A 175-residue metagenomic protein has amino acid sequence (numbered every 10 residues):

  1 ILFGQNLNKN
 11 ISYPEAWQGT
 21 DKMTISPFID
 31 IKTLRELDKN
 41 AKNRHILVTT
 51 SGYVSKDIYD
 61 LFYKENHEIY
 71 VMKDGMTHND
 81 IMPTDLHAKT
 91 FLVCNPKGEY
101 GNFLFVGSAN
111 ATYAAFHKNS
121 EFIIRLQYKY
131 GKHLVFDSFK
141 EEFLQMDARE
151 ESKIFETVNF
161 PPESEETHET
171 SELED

Functional and structural regions predicted by a protein language model:
I1-D175: PLD/PLD-like phosphodiesterase catalytic module centered on the HKD motif
